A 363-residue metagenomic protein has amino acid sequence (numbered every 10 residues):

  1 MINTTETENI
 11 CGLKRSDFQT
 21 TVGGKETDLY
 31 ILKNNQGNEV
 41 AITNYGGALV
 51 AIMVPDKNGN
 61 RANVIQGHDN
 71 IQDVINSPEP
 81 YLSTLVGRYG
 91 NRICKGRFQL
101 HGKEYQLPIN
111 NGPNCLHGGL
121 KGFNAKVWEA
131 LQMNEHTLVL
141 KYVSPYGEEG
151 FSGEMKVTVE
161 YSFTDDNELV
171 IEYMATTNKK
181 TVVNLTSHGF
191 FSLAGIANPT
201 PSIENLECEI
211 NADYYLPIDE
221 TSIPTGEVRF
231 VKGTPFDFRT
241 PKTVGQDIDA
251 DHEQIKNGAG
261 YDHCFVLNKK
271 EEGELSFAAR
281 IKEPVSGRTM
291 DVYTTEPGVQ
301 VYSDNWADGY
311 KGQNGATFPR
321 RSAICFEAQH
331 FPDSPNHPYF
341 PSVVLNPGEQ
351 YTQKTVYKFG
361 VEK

Functional and structural regions predicted by a protein language model:
I2-K363: An exposed, glycine/acidic-rich loop-and-rim segment of catalytic or binding clefts
